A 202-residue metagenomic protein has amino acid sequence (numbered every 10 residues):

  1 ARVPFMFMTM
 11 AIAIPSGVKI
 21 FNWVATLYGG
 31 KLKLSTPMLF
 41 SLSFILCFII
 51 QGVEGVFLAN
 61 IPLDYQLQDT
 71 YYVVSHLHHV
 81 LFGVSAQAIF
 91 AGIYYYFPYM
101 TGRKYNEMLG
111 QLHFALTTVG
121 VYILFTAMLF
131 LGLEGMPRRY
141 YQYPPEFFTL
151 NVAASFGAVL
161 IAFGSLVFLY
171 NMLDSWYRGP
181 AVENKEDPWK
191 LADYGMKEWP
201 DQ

Functional and structural regions predicted by a protein language model:
A1-M6, L27-G30, V56-L77, R103 (+1 more regions): Membrane-interface interhelical loops and short amphipathic "cap" helices that link adjacent transmembrane segments
R2-A13, F82: Structural signature of hydrophobic alpha-helical transmembrane segments
I12-Y28, I89-Y96, F168-E183: Juxtamembrane interface elements at the cytosolic ends of transmembrane helices in multi-pass membrane proteins
A25-G55, Y71-V74, H79-A88, G92-T126: Interfacial and helix-entry/exit segments of alpha-helical transmembrane bundles in multi-pass inner-membrane proteins
H79-A86, L150-S165: Hydrophobic alpha-helical transmembrane segments
Q87-Y94, T126-M136, G164-N171: C-terminal transmembrane-bundle signature of multipass membrane proteins, characterized by strong activation on
Y99, R103-M108, V119, I123-G132 (+2 more regions): The structured alpha-helical core of multi-pass membrane proteins
P137-E146, L173-Q202: Extramembrane terminal tails and long inter-domain/linker segments of multi-pass membrane proteins
